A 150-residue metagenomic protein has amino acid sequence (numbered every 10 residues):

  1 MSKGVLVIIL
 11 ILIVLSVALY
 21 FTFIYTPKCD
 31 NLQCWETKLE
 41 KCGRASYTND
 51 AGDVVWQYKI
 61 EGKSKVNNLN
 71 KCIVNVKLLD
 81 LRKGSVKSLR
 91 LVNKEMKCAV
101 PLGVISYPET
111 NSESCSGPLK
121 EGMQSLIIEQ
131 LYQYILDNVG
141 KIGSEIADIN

Functional and structural regions predicted by a protein language model:
M1-G4: Positively charged n-region of N-terminal signal peptides that target proteins for export
L6-V7, W35: Intrinsically disordered, low-complexity segments enriched in polar/charged residues with Gly/Pro, especially when
V7-F21: Hydrophobic membrane-insertion alpha-helices, especially the h-region of bacterial N-terminal signal peptides
A18-V76: N-terminal export/targeting and maturation segments
C34-K38, C42-R44, N49-A51, L79-R82 (+2 more regions): Extracellular/mature segments of secreted proteins
V55-E109: Mature extracytoplasmic domains of secretory-pathway proteins
T110-N150: C-terminal partner/receptor-binding element of secreted or periplasmic proteins
